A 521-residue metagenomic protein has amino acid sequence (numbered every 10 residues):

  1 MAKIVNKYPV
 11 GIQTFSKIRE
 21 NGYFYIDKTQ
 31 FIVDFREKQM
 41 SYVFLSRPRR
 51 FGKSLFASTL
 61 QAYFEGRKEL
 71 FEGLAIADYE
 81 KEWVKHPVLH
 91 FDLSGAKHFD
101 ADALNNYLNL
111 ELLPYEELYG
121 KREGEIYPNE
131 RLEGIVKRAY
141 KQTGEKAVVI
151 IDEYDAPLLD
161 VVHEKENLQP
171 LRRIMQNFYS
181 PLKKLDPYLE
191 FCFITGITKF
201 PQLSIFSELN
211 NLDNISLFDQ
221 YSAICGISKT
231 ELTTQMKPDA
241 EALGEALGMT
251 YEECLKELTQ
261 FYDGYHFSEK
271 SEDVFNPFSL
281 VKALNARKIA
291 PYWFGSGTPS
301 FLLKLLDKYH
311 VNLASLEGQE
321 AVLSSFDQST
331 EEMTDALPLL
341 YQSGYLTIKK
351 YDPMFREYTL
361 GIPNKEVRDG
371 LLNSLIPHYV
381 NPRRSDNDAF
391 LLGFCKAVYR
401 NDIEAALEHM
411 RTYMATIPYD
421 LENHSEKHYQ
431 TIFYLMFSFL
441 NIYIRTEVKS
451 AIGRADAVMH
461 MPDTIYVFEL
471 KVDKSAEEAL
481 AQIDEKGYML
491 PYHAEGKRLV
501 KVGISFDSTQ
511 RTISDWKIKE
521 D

Functional and structural regions predicted by a protein language model:
M1-S425, L440: Phosphate-binding site recognition
V148, T464-Y466, V500: Structural motif
L168-R173, V472-M489: Mg2+/Mn2+-dependent nuclease catalytic core
F433, A455-V472, K486: Conserved catalytic cores of phosphodiester-cleaving nucleases, focusing on short active-site segments
M436-S450: A short acidic/basic microdomain associated with nuclease active sites
A451-A455, K497: Short beta-strand or tight-loop elements that sit immediately N-terminal to catalytic metal-binding acidic residues
P491, E495-D521: Domain-level recognition of nuclease-like catalytic cores that cleave nucleotide substrates
